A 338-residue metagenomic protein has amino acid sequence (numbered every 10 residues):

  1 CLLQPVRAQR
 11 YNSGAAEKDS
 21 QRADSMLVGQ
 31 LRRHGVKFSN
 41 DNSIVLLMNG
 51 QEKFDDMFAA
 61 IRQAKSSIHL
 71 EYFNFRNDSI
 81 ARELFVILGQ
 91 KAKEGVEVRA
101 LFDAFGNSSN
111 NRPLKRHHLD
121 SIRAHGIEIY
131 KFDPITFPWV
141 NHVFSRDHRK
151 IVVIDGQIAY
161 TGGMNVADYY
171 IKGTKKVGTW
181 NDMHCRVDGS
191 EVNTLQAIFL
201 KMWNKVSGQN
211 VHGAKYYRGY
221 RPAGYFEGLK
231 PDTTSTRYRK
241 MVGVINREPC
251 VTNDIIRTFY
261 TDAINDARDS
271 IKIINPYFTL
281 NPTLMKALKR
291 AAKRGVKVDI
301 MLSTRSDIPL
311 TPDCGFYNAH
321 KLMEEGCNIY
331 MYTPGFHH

Functional and structural regions predicted by a protein language model:
L2-H338: Charged, low-complexity intrinsically disordered terminal segments
